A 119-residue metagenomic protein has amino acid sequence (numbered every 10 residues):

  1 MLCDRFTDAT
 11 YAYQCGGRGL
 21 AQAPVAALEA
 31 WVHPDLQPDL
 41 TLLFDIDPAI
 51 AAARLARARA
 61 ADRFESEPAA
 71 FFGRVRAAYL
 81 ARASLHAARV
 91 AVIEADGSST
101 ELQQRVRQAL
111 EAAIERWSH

Functional and structural regions predicted by a protein language model:
L2, L40-L42, A91-I93: Hydrophobic/aromatic beta-strand patches that form the interior of the parallel beta-sheet core in alpha/beta enzyme
R5: Walker B catalytic acidic pair
D8-Y13, S99-E101: Short, active-site-adjacent cap segments at secondary-structure transitions
T10-A77: A glycine- and Lys/Arg-enriched "phosphate-lid" helix/loop adjacent to the NTP-binding pocket of small-molecule kinases
A49-H119: NTP-dependent small-molecule kinase module
